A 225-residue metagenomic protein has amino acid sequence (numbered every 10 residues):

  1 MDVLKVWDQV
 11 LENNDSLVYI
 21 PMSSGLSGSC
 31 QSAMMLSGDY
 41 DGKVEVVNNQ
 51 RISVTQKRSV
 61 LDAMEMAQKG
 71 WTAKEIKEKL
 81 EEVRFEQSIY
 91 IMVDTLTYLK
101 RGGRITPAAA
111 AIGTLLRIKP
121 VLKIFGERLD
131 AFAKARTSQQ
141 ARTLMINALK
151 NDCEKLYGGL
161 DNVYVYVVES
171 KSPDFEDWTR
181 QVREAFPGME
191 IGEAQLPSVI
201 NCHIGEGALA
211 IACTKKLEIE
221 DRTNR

Functional and structural regions predicted by a protein language model:
M1-L11: Glycine-rich oxoanion-binding loops at beta->alpha junctions
D15-S16, G25-E45, R51-R225: Mixed-charge interfacial surface used for oligomerization/domain docking and macromolecular partner engagement
Y19: Glycine/small-residue-rich loop that forms an oxyanion/phosphate-binding "nest" at active or ligand-binding sites
